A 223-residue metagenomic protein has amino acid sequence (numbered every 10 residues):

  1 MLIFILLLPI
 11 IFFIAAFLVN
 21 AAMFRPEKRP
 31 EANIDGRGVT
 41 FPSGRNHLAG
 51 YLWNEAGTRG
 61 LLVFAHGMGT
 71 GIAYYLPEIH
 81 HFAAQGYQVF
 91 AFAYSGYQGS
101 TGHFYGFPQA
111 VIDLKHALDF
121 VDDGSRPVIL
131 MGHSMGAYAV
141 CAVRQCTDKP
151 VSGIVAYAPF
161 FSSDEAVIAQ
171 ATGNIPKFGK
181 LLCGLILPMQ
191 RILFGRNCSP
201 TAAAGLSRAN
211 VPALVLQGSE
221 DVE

Functional and structural regions predicted by a protein language model:
M1-P42, L48-L52: An N-terminal hydrophobic leader/cap segment in hydrolases
R59, F64-T70: Active-site glycine-rich loops that stabilize anionic/oxyanionic intermediates across multiple enzyme folds
G69-I72, S95-G124: Catalytic nucleophile-loop/oxyanion-hole region of alpha/beta-hydrolase and closely related hydrolase-like folds
I79-T101: Conserved alpha/beta-hydrolase
L130-G132, Y157: Short beta-strand immediately N-terminal to the catalytic nucleophile in serine-hydrolase-like folds
G132-V140: Gly/Ala-rich beta-loop-alpha elbow adjacent to hydrolase catalytic centers
A142-C198, G205-A209: Hydrolase active-site cap/lid region
R208-A209, V215-Q217, D221: Short beta-strand/loop motif that positions the catalytic acidic residue of the alpha/beta-hydrolase fold
